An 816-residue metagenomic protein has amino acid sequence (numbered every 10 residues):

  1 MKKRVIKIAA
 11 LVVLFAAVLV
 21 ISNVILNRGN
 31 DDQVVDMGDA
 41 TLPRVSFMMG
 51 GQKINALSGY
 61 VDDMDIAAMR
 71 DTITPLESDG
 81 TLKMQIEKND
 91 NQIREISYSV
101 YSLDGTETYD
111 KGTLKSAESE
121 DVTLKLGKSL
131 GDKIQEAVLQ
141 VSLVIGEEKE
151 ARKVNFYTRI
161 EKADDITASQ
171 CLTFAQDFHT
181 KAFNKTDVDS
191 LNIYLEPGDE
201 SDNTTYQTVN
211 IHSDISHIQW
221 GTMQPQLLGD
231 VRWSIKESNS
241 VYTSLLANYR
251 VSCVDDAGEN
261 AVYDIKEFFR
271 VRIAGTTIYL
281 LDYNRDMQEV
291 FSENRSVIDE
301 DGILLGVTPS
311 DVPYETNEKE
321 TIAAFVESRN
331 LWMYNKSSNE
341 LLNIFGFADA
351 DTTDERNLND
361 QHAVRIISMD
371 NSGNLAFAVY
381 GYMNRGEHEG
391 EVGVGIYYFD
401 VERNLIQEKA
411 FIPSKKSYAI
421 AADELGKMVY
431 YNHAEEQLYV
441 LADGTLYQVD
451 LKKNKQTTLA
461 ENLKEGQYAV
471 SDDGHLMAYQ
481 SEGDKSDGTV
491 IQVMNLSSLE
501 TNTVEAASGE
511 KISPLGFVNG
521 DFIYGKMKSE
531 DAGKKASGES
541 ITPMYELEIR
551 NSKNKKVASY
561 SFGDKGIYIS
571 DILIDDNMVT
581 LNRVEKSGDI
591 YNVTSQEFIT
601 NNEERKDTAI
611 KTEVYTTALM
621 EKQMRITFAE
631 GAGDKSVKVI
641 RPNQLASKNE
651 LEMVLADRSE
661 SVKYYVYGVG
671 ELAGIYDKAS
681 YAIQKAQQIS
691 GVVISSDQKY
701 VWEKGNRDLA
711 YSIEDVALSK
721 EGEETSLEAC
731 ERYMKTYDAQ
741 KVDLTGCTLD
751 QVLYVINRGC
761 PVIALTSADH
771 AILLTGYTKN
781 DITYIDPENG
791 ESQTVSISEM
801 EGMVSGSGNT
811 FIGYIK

Functional and structural regions predicted by a protein language model:
M1-F15: N-terminal Sec-pathway targeting helices
S22-D31, A67-L82, E95-S102, T108-S116 (+3 more regions): Surface-exposed, charged secondary-structure patches
G38-T108, L139-V144, R152-T222, I298-E340 (+12 more regions): Core segments of small alpha/beta cavity-forming domains
D110-G112, Y283, L341-A350, I406-K415 (+3 more regions): Beta-propeller fold detector
V241-L280, N284: Exposed beta-sheet edge and beta->alpha loop/turn motif
K336-N339, V401-E402, D450-N454, N495-L499 (+1 more regions): Short loop/turn segments that connect beta-strands within beta-propeller blades
T489-N495, E500-A536, S540-M578, K586-I590 (+3 more regions): Extended, charge-rich low-complexity regions and/or helical-solenoid scaffolds
S712-K816: Conserved active-site-adjacent core of cysteine acyl-enzyme catalytic domains
